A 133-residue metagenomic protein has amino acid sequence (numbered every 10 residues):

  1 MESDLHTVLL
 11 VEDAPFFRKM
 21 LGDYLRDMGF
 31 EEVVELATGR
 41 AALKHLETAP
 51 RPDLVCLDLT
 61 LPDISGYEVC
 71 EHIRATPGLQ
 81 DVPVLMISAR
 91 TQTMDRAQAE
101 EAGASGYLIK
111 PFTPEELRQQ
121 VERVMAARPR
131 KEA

Functional and structural regions predicted by a protein language model:
E12: Conserved acidic carboxylate
P15-V34: Two-component/phosphorelay signaling modules centered on CheY-like receiver
E35-L54: Acidic, metal-coordinating helix/loop segments flanking the phosphotransfer/catalytic sites of two-component signaling
D58, S88: Active-site residues of response regulator receiver
P62, Q80, Q92: The feature encodes the CheY-like receiver
F112-V121: C-terminal output helix
